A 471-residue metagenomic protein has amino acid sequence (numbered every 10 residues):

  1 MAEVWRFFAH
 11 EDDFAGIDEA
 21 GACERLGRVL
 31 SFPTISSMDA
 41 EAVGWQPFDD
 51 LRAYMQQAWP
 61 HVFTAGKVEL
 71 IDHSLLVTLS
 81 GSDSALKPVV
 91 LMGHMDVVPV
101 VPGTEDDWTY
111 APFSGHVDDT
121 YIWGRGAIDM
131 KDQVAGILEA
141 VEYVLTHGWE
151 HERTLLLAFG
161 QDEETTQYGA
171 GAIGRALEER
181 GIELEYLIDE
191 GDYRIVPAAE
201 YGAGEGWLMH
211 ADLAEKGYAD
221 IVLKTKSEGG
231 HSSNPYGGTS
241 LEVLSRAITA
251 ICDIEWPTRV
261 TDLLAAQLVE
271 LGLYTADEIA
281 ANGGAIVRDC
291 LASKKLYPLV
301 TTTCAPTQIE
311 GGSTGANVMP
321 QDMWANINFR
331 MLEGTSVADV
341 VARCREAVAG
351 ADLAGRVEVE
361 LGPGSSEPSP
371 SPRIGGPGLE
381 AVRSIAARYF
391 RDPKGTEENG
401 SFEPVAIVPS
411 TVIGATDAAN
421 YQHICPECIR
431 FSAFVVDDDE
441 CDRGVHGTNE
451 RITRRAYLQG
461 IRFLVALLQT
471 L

Functional and structural regions predicted by a protein language model:
M1-A127, V134, V144-R153: Acidic/His- and Gly-rich active-site-bordering loop/insert found across diverse amide/peptide-bond hydrolases
V68, L76-T78, S84-L86, I195-P197 (+5 more regions): An extended, acidic, His-containing surface patch that forms the Zn2+-binding/catalytic region of metallohydrolases
D118-D129, V405-V408, T448: Short pre-catalytic strand/loop immediately N-terminal to key active-site residues, enriched for Gly-Thr
Y121-G124, I128-H210: Acidic/histidine-rich catalytic neighborhood of metal-dependent amide-processing enzymes
G171-A176, E228, S233-T258: A short core secondary-structure module
G191-D192, E205-D220, F431, V435-D442: Flexible glycine/proline-rich, aromatic-decorated loop/lid segments
A203-W207, K224-H231: Flexible glycine/proline-enriched surface loops and loop-helix/loop-strand junctions
D212-A214, P235-Y236, Y297, T314-Q321: Short, solvent-exposed beta-strand/turn "edge" segments of beta-rich domains on protein surfaces
